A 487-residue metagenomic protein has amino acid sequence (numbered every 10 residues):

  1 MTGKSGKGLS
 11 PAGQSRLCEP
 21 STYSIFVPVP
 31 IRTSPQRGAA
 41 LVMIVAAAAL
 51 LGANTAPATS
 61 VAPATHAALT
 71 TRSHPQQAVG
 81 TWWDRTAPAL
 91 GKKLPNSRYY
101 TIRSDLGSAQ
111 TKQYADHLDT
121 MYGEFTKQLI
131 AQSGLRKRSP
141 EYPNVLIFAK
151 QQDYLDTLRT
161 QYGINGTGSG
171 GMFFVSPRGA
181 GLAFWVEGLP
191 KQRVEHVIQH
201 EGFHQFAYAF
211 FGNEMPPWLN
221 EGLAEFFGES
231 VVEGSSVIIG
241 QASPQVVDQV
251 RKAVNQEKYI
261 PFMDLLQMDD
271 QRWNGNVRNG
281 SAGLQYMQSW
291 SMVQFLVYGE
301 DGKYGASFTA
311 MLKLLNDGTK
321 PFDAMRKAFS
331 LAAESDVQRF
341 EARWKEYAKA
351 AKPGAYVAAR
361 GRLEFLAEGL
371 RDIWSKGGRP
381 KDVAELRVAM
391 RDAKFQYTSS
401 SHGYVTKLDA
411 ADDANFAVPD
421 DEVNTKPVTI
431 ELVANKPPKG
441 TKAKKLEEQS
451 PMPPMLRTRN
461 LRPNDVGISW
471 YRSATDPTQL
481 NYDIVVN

Functional and structural regions predicted by a protein language model:
T2, K7-S10, C18, V29-I31: Short, often N-terminal, low-complexity regions that either remain intrinsically disordered or form a short helix
G3-G8, G13, G38, G52: Residue-identity detector for glycine
C18-V42: Bacterial N-terminal signal peptides that target proteins for export
V42-G52: Bacterial N-terminal signal peptides
L51-T65: Signal peptide processing junction and immediate N-terminal pro/mature segment of secreted/exported proteins
T65-P216, V231-G234, G275, P321-K327: Juxtacatalytic substrate-recognition/specificity segment
I164-G181, R193, F211-P380: Acidic/His/Gly-enriched intrinsically disordered linker/tail segments that often contain short helix/coil "MoRF-like"
G280, D317-N487: Beta/coil-rich, acidic/histidine-enriched accessory regions frequently appended to metallopeptidases
